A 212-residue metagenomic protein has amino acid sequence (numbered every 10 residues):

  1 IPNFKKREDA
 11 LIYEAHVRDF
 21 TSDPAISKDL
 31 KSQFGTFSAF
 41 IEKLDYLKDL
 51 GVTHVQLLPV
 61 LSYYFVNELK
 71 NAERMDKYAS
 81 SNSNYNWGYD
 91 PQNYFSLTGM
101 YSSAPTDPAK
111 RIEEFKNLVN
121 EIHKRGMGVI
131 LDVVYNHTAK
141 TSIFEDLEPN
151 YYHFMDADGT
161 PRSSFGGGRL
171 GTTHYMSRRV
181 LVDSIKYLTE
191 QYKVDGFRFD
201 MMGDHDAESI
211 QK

Functional and structural regions predicted by a protein language model:
I1-L11, T21-S27: An acidic, Gly/Ser/Thr/Pro-rich helix-cap/linker signature
R18-Y192, M201-M202, E208, K212: Substrate-binding/active-site clefts of carbohydrate-active enzymes
G196-F197: Active-site capping/gating regions of soluble enzymes
